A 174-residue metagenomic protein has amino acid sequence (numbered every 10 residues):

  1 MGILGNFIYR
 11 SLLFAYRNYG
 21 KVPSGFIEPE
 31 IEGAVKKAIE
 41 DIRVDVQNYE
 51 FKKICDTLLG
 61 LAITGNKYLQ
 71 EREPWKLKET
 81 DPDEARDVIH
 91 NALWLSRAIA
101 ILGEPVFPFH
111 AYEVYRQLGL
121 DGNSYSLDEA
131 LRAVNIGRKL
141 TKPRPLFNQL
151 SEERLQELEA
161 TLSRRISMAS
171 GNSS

Functional and structural regions predicted by a protein language model:
M1-E84: Long, charged, mostly alpha-helical binding arms that flank functional sites
V44, L59, I63-S174: Basic, alpha-helical terminal appendages of large translation-related enzymes
